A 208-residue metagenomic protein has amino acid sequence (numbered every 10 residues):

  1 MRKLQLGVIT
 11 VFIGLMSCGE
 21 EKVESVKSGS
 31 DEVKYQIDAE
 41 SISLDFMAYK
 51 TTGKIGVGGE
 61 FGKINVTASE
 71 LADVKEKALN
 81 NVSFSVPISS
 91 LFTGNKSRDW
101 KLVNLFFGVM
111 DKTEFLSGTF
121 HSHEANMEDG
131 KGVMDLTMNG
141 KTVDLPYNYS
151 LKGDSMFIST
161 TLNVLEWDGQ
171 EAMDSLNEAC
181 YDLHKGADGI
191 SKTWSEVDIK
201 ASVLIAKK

Functional and structural regions predicted by a protein language model:
R2-I9: Sec-dependent signal peptide recognition, specifically the positively charged N-region followed immediately by
G14-S17: C-terminal motif of bacterial Sec signal peptides marking the signal peptidase cleavage site
G19-K208: Low-complexity, acidic/polar, glycine-enriched regions of mature
